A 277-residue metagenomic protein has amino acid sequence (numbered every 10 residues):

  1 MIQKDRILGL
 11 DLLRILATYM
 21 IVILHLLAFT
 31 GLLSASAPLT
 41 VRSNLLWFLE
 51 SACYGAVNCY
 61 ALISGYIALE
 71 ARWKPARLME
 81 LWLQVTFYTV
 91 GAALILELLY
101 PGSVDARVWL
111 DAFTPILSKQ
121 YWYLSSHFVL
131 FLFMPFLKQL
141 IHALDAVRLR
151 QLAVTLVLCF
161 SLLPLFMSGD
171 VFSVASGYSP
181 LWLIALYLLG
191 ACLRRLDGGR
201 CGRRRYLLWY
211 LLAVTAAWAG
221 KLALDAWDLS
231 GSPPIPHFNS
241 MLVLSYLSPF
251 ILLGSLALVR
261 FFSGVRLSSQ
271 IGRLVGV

Functional and structural regions predicted by a protein language model:
M1-C159, Q270-I271: Membrane-cytosol interface segments of multi-pass membrane proteins, especially ER/Golgi lipid-handling enzymes
D5-G9, L27, A191, Y210 (+1 more regions): Structured catalytic/translocation cores of nucleotide/phosphate-coupled proteins
L32-A35, L98-A106, L163-V171, L222-I235: Juxtamembrane "helix-exit" motif on the non-cytosolic side of transmembrane helices
T40, L110-I116, F172-S179, P234-S245: Non-cytosolic membrane-interface motifs at loop->transmembrane helix junctions
Y54-A71, Y123-Q139, F166-C201, Y246-R266: Specific transmembrane alpha-helix
R72, L99, S103, I141-D145 (+5 more regions): Membrane-interfacial segments
A143-T155, C192-W218: Hydrophobic alpha-helical segments of polytopic membrane proteins
L181, R200-V277: Alpha-helical transmembrane segments and terminal signal-anchor/GPI-anchor hydrophobic tails, characterized by long
